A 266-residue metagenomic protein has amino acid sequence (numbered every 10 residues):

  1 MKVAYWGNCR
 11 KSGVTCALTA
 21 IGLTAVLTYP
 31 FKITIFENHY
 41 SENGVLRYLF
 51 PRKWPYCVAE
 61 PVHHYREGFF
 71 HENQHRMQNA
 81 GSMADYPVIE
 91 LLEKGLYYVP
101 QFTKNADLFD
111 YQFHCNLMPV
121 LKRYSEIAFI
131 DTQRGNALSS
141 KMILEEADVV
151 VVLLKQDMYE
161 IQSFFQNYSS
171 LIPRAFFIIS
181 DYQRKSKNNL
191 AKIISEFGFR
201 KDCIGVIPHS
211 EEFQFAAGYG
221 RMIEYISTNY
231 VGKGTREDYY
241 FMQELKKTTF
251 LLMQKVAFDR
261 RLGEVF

Functional and structural regions predicted by a protein language model:
K2-Y48, H114-L117, L121: Walker A/P-loop phosphate-binding motif and the immediately C-terminal alpha-helix
Y5-W6, F36, P100-Q101, F129-D131 (+3 more regions): Conserved beta-strand segments of the P-loop GTPase G domain that flank and frequently precede/overlap
I35-V120: P-loop/Walker-type NTP enzyme "switch/lid" segment
K94-L96, K122-I130, V149: Loop/turn-to-beta-strand initiation segments
A106-C115, F164-K187: P-loop/Walker A phosphate-binding loop and immediately adjacent motor/lid segment at beta-alpha junctions
A137-D157: Inter-motif core of Ras-like GTPase G domains
D181-Q183, K187-G232: Beta-strand-loop-alpha "switch" segments that mediate conformational coupling across diverse proteins
I223-F266: NTP-binding/hydrolysis catalytic cores, primarily Walker-type P-loop NTPases
